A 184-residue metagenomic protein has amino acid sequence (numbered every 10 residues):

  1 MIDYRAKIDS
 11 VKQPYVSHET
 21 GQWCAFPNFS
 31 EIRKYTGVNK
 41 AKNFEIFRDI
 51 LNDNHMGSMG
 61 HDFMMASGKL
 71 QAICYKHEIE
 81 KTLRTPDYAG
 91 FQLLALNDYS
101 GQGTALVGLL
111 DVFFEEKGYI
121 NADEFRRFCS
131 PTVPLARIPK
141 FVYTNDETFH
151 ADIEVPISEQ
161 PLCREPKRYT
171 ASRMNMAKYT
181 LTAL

Functional and structural regions predicted by a protein language model:
I2-K167, R173-T182: Substrate-binding clefts and catalytic carboxylate motifs of secreted carbohydrate-active enzymes
